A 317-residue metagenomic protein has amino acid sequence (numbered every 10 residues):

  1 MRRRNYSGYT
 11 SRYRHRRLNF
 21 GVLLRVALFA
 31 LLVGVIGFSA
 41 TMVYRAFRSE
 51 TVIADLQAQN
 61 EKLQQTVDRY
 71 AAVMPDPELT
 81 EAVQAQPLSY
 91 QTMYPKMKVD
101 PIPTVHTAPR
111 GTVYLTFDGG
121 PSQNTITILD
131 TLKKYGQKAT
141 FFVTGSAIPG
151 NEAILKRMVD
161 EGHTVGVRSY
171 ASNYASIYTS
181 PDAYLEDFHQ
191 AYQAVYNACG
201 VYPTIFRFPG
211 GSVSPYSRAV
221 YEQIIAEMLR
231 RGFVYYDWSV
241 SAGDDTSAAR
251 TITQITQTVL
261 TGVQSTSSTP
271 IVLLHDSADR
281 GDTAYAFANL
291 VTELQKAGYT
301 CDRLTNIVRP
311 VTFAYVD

Functional and structural regions predicted by a protein language model:
M1-L23: N-terminal Lys/Arg-rich, disordered targeting/topogenic segments
R16-N19, L23-A27, A46-I53, D279 (+3 more regions): Catalytic-site microenvironment of enzymes that process N-acetyl-hexosamine-containing cell-wall polysaccharides
G21, S39-M42, S49, L56 (+1 more regions): Amphipathic coiled-coil alpha-helices
R25-M42: Hydrophobic membrane-insertion alpha-helices, especially the h-region of bacterial N-terminal signal peptides
M42, V52-I53, Q57, Q64-V67 (+3 more regions): Generic alpha-helical hydrophobic packing signal
A46-R110: N-terminal, intrinsically disordered, polar/charged segments of Gram-positive cell-envelope systems that serve as
Q84-Y202, E293: Active-site beta->alpha N-cap acidic-glycine motif
S172-L273, S277-Q295, Y299-T300, T305-D317: Catalytic domains of cell-wall/extracellular-matrix polysaccharide-remodeling enzymes, centered on de-N-acetylation
